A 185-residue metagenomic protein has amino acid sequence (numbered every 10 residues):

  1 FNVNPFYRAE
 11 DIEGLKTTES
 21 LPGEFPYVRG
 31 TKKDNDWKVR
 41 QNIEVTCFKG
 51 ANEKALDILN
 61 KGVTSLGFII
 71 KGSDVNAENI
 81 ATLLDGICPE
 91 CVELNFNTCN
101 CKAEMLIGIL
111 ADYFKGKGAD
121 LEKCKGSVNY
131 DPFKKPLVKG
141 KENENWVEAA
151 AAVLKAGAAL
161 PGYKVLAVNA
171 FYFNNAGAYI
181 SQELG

Functional and structural regions predicted by a protein language model:
F1-G185: Catalytic alpha/beta active-site cores
